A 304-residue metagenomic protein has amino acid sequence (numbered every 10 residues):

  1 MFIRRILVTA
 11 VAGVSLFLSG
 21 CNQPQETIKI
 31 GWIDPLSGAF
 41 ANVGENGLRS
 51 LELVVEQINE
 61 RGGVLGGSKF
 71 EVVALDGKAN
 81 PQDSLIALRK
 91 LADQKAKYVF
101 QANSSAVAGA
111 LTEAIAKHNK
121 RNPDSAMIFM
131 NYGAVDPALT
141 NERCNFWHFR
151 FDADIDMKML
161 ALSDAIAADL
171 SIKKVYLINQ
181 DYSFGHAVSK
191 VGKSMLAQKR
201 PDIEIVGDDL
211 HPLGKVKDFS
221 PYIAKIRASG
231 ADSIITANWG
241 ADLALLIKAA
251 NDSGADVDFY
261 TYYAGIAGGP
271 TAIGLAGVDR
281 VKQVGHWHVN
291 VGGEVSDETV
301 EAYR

Functional and structural regions predicted by a protein language model:
M1-K29, D93: Short, low-complexity disordered leader/linker segments with a strong preference for bacterial N-terminal type II
C21-W32, V64-K69, A167-K173: Immediate post-signal peptide segment of exported/extracytoplasmic ligand-binding proteins
Q23, N42-N46, V64-L139, F151 (+1 more regions): Beta-alpha junction/loop-to-helix N-cap segments that form part of ligand/metal-binding clefts
Q23-Q25, R49-V72, A197-E204: Signal peptide-proximal N-terminal region of secreted/periplasmic/extracellular or secretory-lumen proteins
G31-E52, D76-P81, N103-S104, I178-A187 (+1 more regions): Extracytoplasmic "Venus flytrap"
Q82-I86, A138, F146-G254, N290-E298: Extracellular/periplasmic Venus flytrap/periplasmic-binding protein
L91-S105, N122-Y132, K174-N179, G230-G240 (+2 more regions): Periplasmic-binding protein-like
N145, I247-R304: Extracellular/periplasmic periplasmic-binding protein-like sensory domains
